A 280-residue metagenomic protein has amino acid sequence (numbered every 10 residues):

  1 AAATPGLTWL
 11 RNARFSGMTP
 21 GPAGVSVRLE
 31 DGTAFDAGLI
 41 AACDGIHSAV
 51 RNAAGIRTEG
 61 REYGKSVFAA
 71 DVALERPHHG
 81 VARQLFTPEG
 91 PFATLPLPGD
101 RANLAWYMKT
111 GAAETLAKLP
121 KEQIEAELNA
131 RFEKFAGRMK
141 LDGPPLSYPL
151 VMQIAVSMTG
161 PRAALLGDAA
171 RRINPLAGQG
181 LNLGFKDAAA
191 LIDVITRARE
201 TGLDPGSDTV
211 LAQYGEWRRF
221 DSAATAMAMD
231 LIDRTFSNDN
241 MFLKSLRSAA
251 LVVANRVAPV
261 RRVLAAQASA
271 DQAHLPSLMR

Functional and structural regions predicted by a protein language model:
A2-F15: A conserved beta-strand/loop element that lines the FAD pocket in flavoprotein oxidoreductases
A13, G17, A23-D36, I40-L150 (+2 more regions): Conserved FAD-binding catalytic core of PHBH/FMO-like flavoproteins
C43, G167, K186: Active-site flanking residues adjacent to catalytic metal/cofactor-binding acidic residues
S157-P175: Short FAD-binding loop at a beta-strand-to-alpha-helix junction that anchors the flavin cofactor in diverse
A169-A170, A177, W217, T225: Acidic/histidine-enriched, beta-strand-rich ligand/metal-binding domains
N174-D187: A conserved FAD-binding loop/helix module that cradles the flavin
A188-I192: Structural motif of enzymes handling amino- and sulfur-group chemistry
D193-R280: C-terminal helical "tail/cap" subdomain of flavin- and related membrane-associated enzymes
